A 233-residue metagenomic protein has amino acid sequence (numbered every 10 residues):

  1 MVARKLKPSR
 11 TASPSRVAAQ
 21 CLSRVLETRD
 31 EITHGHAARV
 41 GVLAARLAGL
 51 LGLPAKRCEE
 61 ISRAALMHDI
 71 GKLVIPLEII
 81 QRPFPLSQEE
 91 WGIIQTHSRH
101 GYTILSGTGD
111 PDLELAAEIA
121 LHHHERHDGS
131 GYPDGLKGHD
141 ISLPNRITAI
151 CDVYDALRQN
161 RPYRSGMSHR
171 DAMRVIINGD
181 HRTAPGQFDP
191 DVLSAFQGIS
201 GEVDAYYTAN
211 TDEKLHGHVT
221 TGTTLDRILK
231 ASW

Functional and structural regions predicted by a protein language model:
K5-W233: Histidine- and acidic-residue-rich, metal-dependent catalytic cores
